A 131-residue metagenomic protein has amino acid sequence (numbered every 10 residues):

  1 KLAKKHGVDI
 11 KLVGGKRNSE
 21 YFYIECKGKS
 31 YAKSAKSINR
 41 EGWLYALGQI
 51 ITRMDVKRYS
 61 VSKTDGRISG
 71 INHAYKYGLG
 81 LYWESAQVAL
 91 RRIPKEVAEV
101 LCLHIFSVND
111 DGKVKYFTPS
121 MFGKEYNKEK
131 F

Functional and structural regions predicted by a protein language model:
K1-K5, D9-K11: A short acidic/basic microdomain associated with nuclease active sites
K5-G7, S19-Y21, Y45-G48, N72-A74 (+1 more regions): Short connector loops at helix/strand junctions that flank enzyme active sites, especially segments positioning acidic
H6, F22, S34-N39, L44 (+2 more regions): Catalytic phosphate/metal-binding cores of nucleic-acid and nucleotide-processing enzymes, i.e., regions that mediate
I10-G14, N18-S34, R53: Conserved catalytic cores of phosphodiester-cleaving nucleases, focusing on short active-site segments
K29-V56: Mg2+/Mn2+-dependent nuclease catalytic core
M54-G112: Nucleic-acid nuclease catalytic cores
G112-F131: Surface-exposed interaction regions that form or flank ligand-binding interfaces
